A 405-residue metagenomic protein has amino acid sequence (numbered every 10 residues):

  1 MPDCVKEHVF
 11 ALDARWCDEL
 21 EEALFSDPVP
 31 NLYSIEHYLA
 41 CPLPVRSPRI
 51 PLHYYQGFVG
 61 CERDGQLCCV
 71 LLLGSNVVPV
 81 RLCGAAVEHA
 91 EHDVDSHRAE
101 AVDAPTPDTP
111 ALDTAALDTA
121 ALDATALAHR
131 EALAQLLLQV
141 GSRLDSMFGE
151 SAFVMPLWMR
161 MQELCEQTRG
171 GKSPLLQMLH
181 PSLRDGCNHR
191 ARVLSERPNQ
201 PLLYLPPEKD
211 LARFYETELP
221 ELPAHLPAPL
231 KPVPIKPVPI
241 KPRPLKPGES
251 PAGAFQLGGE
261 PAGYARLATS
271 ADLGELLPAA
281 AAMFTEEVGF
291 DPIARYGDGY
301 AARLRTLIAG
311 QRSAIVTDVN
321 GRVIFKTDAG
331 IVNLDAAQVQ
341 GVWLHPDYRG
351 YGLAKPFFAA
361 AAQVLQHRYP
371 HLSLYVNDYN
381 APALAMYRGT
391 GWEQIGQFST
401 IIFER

Functional and structural regions predicted by a protein language model:
M1-E36, E218-P237, K241, G253-I293: Short amphipathic alpha-helix that is part of the acyltransferase structural core
P2-H8, P28, E36-A101, D118-F148 (+1 more regions): Conserved donor-binding loop and adjoining core beta-sheet/short helix segment in diverse acyl/aminoacyl transferases
G65, L73-V78, E287-G289, R295-Q340: Acetyl-CoA-dependent GNAT
G74-D103, D118-K231, P237, P244-E260 (+1 more regions): Acyl-donor-binding surface of acyltransferase catalytic domains
A126-Q135, L344, G350-Q366, A385 (+1 more regions): Conserved acetyl-CoA-binding loop-helix of GNAT-fold acetyltransferases
F148-V154, L374-A385, I401-R405: Conserved beta-strand-loop-alpha-helix junction that forms the acyl-donor binding cleft
M161, Y387, W392: Conserved active-site tyrosine of GNAT-family acetyltransferases
V342-L344, V376: Hydrophobic adenine-recognition pocket in adenosine-nucleotide-binding enzymes
